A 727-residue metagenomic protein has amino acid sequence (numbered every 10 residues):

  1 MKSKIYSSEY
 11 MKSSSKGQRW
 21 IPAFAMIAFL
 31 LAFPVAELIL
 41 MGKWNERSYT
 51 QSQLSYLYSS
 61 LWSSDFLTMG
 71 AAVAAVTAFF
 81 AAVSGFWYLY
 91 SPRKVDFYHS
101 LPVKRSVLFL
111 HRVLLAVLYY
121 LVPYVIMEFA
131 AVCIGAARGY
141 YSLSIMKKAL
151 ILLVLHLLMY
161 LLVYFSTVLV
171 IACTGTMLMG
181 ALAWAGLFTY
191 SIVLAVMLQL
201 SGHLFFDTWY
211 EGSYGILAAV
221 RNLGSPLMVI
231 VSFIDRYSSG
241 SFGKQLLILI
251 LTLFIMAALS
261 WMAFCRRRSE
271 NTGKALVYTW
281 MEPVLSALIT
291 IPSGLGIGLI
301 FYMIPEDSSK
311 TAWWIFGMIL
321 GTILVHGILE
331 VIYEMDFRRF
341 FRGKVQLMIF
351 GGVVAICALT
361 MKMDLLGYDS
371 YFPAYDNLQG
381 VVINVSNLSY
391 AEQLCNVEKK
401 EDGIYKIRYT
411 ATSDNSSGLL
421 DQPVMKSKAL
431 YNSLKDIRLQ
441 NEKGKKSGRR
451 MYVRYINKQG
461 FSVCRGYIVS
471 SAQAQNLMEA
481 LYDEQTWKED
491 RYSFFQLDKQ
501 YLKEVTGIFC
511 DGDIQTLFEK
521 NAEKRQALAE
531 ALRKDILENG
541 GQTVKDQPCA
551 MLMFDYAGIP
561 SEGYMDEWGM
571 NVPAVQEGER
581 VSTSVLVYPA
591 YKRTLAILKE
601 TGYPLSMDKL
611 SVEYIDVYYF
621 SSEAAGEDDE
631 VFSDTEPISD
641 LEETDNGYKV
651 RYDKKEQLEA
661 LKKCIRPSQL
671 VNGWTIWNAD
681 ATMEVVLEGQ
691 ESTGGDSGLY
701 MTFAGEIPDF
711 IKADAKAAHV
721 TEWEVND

Functional and structural regions predicted by a protein language model:
M1-Y90, S260-R268, L299-S309, E330-V345 (+6 more regions): Hydrophobic alpha-helical transmembrane segments
I39-W62, V193-W280, L295-I315, Y368-C395: Terminal transmembrane helical anchor/hairpin motif
S59-S60, L67-G70, L115-G175, M179 (+1 more regions): Secretory targeting signals
A82-L101, V113: Transmembrane helix boundary and interhelical loop/hinge segments in multi-pass membrane proteins
K104-A116: Membrane-interface alpha-helices at helix entry/exit sites of multi-pass transporters
G180-S191, I319, R342-V354: Central hydrophobic cores of alpha-helical transmembrane segments in multi-pass integral membrane proteins
S286-S293, L329-D369: Internal/C-terminal transmembrane anchor helices
G343-F350, T360-D727: Function-determining sites in protein domains
